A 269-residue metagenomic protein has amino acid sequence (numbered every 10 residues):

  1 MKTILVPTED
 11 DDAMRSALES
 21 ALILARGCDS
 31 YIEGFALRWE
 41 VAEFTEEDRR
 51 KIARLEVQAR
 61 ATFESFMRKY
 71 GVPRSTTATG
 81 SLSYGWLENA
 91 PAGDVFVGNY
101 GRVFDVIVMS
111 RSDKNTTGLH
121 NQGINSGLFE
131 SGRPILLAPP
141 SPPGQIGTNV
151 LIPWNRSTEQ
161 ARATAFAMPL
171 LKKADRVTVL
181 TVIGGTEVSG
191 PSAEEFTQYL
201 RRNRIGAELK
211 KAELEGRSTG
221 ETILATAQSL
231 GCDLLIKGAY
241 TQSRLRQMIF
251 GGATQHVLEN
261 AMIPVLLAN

Functional and structural regions predicted by a protein language model:
M1-A53, E130-R133, I146-A212: Small/aliphatic-rich secondary-structure junction motif
M1-R15, T76-S81, G85, V97-T181 (+1 more regions): Intrinsically disordered or low-complexity boundary/linker segments at protein termini and domain junctions
A36, R111, G238-Y240, N269: Short secondary-structure boundary segments
E46-T76, L87: N-terminal positively charged helical leader segments and presequences
K69-I107, N203-L235, A239-L245, Q255 (+1 more regions): Structural beta-alpha unit
N115-T116, G185-S189, L214-R217, S243: Short, small-residue-enriched loops and turns at beta-alpha junctions that line or gate enzyme active sites
N121-I124, S192-E194, L224, I249-T254: Charged helix-capping and loop-helix junction motifs
